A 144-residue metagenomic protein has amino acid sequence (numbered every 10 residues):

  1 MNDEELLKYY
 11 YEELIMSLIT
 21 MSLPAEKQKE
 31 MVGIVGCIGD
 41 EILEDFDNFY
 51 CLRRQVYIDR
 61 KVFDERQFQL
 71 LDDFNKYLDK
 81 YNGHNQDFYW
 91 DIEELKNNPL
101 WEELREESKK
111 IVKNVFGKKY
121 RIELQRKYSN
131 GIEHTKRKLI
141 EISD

Functional and structural regions predicted by a protein language model:
M1, L18, Q69, D73 (+2 more regions): N-terminal functional modules and adjacent low-complexity/disordered segments of proteins
M1-R54: Short terminal alpha-helical segments
G33-G36, K113, E141: N-terminal non-cleavable signal-anchor helices
Q55-R121, K127: Amphipathic protein-protein interaction modules
E102, I132-E141: Eukaryote-specific, cytoplasm-facing alpha-helical/coiled-coil scaffolding segments in long proteins
I122-K136: Charge-dense, low-complexity polyampholytic segments
D144: Aromatic/basic-lined ligand-recognition segments that form π-stacking hydrophobic pockets flanked by Lys/Arg to engage
